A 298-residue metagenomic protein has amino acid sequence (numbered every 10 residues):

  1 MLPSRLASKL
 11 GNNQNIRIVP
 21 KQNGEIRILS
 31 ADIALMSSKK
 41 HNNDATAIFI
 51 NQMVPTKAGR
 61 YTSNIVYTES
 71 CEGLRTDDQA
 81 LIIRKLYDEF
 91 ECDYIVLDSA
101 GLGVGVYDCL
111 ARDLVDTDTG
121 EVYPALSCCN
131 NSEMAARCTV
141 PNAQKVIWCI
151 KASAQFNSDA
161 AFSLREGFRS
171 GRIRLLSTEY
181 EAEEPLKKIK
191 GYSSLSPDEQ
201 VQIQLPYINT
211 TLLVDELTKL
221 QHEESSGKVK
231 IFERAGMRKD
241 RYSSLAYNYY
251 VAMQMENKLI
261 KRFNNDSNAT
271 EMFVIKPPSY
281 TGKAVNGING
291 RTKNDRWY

Functional and structural regions predicted by a protein language model:
M1-N130, S158, F162, E166 (+2 more regions): RNase H-like, metal-dependent nuclease domains and their acidic two-metal-ion catalytic environment used
A125-Q144, W148: Long, structured stretches of catalytic cores involved in phosphate-ester chemistry, encompassing
A143-S163, G167: Conserved RecA-like P-loop NTPase helicase motor core
